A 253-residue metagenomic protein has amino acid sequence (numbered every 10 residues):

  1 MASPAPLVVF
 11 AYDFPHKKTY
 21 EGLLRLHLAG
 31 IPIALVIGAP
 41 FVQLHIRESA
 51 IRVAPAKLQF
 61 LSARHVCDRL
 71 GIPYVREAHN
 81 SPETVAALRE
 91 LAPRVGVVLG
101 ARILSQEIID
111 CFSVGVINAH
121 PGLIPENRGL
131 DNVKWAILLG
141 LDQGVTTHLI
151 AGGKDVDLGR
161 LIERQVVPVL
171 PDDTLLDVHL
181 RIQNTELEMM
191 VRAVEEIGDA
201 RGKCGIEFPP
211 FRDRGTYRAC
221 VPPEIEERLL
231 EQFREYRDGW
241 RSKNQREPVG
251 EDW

Functional and structural regions predicted by a protein language model:
M1-W253: One-carbon transfer enzymes
